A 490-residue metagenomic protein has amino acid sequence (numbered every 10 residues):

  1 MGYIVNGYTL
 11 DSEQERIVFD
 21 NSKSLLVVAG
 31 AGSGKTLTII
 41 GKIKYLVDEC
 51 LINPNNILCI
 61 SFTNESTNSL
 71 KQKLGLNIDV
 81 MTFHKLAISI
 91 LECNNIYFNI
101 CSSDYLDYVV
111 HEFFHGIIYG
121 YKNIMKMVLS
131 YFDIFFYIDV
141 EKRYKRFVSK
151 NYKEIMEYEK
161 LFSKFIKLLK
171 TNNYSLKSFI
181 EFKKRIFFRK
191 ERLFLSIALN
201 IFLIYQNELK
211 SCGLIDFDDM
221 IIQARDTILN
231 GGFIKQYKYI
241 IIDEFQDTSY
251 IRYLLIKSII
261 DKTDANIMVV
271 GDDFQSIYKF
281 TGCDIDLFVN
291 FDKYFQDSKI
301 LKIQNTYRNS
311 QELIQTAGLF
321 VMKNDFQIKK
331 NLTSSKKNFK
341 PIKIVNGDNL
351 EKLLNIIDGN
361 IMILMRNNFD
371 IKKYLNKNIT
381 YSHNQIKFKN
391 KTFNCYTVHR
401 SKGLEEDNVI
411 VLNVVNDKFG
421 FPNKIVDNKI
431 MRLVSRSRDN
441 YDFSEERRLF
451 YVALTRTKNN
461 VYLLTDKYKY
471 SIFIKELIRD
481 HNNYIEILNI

Functional and structural regions predicted by a protein language model:
M1-I100, T455: P-loop NTPase Walker
G2-F19, K23-V28, F187-D286, N305 (+1 more regions): Conserved helicase NTPase motor core
L26-V27, S33-I39, D297-K299, N305-N390 (+2 more regions): Helicase P-loop NTPase motor core
N56, S61-K153, T397: Conserved P-loop NTPase-based nucleic-acid remodeling module centered on helicase motor cores
D79-T82, D216, A224, K391-H399: Conserved two-lobed SF2 helicase motor
D107-E208: Coupling/switch/interface segments within P-loop NTPase motor domains and analogous charged loops in nucleic-acid
Y250-K340, Y484: Conserved RecA-like helicase ATPase core segment that couples NTP binding/hydrolysis to strand translocation
S401-K467, K475-E476, Y484: Conserved helicase C-terminal RecA-like lobe
